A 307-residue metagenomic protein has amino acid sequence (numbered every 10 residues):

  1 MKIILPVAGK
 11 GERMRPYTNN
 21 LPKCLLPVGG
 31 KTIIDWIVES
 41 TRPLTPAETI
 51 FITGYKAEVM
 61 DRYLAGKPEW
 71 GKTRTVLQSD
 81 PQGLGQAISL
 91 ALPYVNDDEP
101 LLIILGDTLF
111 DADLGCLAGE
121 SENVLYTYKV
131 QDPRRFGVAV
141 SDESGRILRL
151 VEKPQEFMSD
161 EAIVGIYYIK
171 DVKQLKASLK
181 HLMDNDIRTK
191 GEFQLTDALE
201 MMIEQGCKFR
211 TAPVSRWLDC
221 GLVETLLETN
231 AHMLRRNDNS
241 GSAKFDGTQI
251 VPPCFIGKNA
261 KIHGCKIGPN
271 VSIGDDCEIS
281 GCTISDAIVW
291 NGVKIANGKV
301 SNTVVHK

Functional and structural regions predicted by a protein language model:
K2-L5, R13-P16, L26-P27, K31-L105 (+1 more regions): Conserved N-terminal catalytic core of the sugar/cofactor nucleotidyltransferase
K10, D107-T108: Active-site metal-binding loops of divalent metal-dependent hydrolases
C24, K72-R74, R146, K208-R210: Conserved beta-strand segments of alpha/beta enzyme cores
L25, A139-S141, T211: A structural signal for short hydrophobic beta-strand segments in well-ordered beta-sheet cores
I50-G54, T127, I288: Short internal beta-strands
L109-D186: Conserved core of the sugar-phosphate nucleotidyltransferase
H181-K307: Left-handed beta-helix
